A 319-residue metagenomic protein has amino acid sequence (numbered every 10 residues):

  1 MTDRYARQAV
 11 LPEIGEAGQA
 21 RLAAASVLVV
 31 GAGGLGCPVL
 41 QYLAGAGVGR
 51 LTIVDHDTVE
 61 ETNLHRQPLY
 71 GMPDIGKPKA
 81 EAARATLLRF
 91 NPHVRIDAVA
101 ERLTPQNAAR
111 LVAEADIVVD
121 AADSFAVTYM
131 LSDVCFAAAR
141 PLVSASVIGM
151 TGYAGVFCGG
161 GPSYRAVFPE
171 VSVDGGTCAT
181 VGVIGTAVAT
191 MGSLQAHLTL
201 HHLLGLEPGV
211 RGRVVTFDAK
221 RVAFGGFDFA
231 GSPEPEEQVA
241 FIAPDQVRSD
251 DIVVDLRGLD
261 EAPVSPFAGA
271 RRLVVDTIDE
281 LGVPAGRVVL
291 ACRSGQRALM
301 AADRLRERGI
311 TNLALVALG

Functional and structural regions predicted by a protein language model:
M1-G319: Adenine nucleotide-associated cytosolic modules
